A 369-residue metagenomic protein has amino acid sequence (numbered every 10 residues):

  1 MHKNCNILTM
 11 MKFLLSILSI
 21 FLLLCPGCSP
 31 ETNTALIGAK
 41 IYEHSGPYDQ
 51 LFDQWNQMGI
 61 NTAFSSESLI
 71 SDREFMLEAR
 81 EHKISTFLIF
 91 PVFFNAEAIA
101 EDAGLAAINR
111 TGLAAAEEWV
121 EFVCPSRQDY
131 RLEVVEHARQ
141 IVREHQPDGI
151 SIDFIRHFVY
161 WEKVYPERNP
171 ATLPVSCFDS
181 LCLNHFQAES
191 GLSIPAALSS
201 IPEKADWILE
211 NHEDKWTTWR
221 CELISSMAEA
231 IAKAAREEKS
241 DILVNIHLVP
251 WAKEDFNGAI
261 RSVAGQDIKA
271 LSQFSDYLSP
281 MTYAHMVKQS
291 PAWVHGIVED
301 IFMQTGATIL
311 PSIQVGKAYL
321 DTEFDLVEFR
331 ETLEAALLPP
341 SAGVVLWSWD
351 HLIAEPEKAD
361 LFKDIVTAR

Functional and structural regions predicted by a protein language model:
A39-S71, E144-G149, L271-Y277, L338-V344: Catalytic domains of carbohydrate-active enzymes, especially glycoside hydrolases
I41-Q57, Y130-Q140, G258-Q273, V294 (+1 more regions): Short, acidic/polar
L51-W55, I60-G104, T218-E238: Aromatic-lined substrate-binding rim segments of carbohydrate-active enzymes
I60-S66, A116-L132, E210-S225, M281-V287 (+1 more regions): The substrate-binding groove and active-site-proximal loops of carbohydrate-active enzymes, especially glycoside
F87-E144, E162, P170, P202-E210: Active-site-adjacent "subsite" loops/lids of carbohydrate-active enzymes
S151, S193-S200, E213-S262, T308-A318: Aromatic-lined carbohydrate-recognition surfaces of secreted/lumenal glycan-active proteins
G191-E213, S262-P291, W347-L352: Aromatic- and acid-rich polysaccharide-binding/catalytic face of secreted or lumenal carbohydrate-active enzymes
F274-P291, I297, T305-R369: Substrate-binding cleft of secreted/luminal carbohydrate-active enzymes
